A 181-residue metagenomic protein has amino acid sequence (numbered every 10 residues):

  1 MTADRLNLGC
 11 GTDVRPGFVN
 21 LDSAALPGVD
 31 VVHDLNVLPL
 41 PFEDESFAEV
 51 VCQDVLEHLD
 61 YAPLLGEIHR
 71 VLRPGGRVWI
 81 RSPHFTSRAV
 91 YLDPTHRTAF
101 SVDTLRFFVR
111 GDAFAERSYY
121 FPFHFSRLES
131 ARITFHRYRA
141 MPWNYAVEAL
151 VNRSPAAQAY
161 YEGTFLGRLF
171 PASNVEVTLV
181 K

Functional and structural regions predicted by a protein language model:
A3-T86, L179: Conserved SAM-binding loop
D60-E67, R73, R77-K181: S-adenosyl-L-methionine-dependent methyltransferase catalytic module, highlighting the catalytic core
